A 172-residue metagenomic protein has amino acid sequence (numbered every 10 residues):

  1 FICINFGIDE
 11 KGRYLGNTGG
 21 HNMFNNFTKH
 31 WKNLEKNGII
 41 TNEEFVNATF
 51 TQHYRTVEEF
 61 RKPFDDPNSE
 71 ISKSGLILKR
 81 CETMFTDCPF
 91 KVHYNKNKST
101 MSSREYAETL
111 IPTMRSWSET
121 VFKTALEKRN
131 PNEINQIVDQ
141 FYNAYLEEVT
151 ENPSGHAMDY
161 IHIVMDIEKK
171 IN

Functional and structural regions predicted by a protein language model:
F1-E133: Substrate-binding/catalytic lobe of Class I Rossmann-like enzymes that use SAM or dcSAM, i.e., the mid-to-C-terminal
P67, A157-N172: Core SAM-dependent methyltransferase catalytic element
Q140-Y145: Polybasic, positively charged surfaces/segments
T150-A157: Short proline/glycine-enriched turn/loop segments at secondary-structure junctions
